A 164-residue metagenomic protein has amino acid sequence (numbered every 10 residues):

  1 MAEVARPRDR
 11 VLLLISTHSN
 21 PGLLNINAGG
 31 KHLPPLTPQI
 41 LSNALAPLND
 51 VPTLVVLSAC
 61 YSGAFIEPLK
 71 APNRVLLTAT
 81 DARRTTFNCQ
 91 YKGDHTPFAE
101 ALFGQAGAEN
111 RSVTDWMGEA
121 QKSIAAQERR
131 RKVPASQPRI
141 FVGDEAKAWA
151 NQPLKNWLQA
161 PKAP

Functional and structural regions predicted by a protein language model:
M1, L48, A120-S123: Alpha-helix boundary/capping residues
M1-R8, R131-K132, R139-F141, E145-K147 (+1 more regions): Functional beta-strand-loop-alpha-helix junction segments that form "active/interaction loops" within catalytic
V4-R8, S16-N49: A short, glycine/acidic-enriched catalytic loop
R8-R10, R74: Extracellular structured ligand-interaction cores
R10-L12, P52-L54: Structural motif
L14-H18, T78-T80: Short loop/turn segments at strand-loop or loop-helix junctions that form parts of catalytic or ligand-binding pockets
L54-V142: Active-site-proximal C-terminal subdomain of hydrolase catalytic domains
K147-P164: Solvent-exposed, acidic/polar segments of extracytosolic/periplasmic ligand-binding ectodomains
